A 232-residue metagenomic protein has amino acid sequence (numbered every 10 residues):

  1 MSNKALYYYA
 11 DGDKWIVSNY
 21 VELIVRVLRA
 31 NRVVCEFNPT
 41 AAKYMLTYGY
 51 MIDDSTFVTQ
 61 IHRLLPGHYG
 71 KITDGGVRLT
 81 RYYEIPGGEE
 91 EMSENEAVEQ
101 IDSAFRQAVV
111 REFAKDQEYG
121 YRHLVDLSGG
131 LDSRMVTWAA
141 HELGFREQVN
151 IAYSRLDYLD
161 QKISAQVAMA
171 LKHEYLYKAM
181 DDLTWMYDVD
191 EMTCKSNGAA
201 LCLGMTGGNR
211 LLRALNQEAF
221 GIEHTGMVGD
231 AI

Functional and structural regions predicted by a protein language model:
M1-M92: N-terminal segments that mediate ammonia production and transfer in glutamine-dependent amidotransferase systems
N3-L6, G12-D13, D74, E84-I232: ATP-dependent adenylate-handling active sites, centered on carboxylate activation for C-N bond formation
